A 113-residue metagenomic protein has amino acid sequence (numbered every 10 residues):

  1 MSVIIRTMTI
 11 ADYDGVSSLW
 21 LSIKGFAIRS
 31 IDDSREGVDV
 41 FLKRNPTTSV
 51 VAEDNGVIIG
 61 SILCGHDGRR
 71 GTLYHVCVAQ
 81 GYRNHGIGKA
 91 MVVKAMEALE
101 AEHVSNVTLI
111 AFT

Functional and structural regions predicted by a protein language model:
V3, T7-H75, A79, V92-K94 (+2 more regions): Acetyl-CoA-dependent GNAT
D32, F112-T113: Glycine-rich beta-to-alpha transition loops that act as phosphate-gripper elements at the mouths of alpha/beta enzyme
V76-R83, A111-F112: A short, internal acetyl-CoA/4′-phosphopantetheine-binding micro-motif in the GNAT/acyltransferase core
H85, K89, V93: Residues forming the Rossmann-fold NAD(P)(H) cofactor-binding site
L99-A111: Conserved GNAT acetyl-CoA-binding A-motif
